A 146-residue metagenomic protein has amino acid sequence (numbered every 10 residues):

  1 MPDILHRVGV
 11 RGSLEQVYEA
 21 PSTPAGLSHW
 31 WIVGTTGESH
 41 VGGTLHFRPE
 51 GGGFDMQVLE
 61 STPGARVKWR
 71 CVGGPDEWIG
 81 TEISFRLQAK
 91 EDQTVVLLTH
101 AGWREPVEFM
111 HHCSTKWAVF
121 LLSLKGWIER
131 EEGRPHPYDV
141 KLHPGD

Functional and structural regions predicted by a protein language model:
M1-T36: Hydrophobic ligand-binding cavity/cleft-lining segments
G12-S13, H46-E50, H112: Alpha-helical scaffold segments that form or flank carboxylate-/histidine-based iron centers
V17-Y18, L27, L45, V58 (+4 more regions): Hydrophobic pocket/interface hotspot
T36, H46-R104: Hydrophobic-ligand binding "helix-grip"
G102-D146: A conserved amphipathic terminal alpha-helix motif
